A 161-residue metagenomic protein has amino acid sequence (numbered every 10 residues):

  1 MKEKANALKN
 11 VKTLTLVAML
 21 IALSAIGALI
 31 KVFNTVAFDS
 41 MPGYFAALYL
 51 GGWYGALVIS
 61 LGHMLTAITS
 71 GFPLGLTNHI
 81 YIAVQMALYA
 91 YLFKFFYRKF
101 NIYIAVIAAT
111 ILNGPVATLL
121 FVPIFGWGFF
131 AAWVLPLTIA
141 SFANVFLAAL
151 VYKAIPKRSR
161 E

Functional and structural regions predicted by a protein language model:
M1-E161: Loop-helix junctions at membrane interfaces
